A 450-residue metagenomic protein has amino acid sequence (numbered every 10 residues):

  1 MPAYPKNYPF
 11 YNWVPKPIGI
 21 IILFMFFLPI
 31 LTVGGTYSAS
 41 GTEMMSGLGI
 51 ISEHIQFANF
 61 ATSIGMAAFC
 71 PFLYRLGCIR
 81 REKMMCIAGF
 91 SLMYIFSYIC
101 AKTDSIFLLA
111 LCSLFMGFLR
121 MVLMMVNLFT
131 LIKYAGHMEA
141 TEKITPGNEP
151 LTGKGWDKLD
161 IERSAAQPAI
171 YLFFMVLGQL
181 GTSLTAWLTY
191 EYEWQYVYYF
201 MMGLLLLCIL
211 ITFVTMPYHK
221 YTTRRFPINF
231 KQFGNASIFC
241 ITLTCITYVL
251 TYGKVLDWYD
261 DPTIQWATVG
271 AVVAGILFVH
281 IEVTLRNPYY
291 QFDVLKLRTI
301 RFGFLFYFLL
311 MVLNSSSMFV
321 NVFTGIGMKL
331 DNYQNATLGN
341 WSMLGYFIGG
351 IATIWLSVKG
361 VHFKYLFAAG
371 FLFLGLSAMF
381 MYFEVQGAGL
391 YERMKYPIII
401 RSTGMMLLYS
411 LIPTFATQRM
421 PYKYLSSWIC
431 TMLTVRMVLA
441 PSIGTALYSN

Functional and structural regions predicted by a protein language model:
A3, W13-Y74, L123-M124, L128 (+2 more regions): Extracytoplasmic
P17-L31, S38-A39, Y289-S449: 12-transmembrane solute porter fold
G49, R81, C100-L108, L119 (+2 more regions): Helix-breaking motifs and short loop linkers at transmembrane-helix boundaries and internal kinks in secondary membrane
M84-I99, F107, Y365-F380: Structural signature of the two symmetry-related core transmembrane helices
F107-M116, E392-I400: Paired small-residue
V122-D157, L407-P421: Intracellular juxtamembrane helix-capping segments at the cytosolic ends of symmetry-related transmembrane helices
K143-S183, L433-T445: Glycine-rich segments within core transmembrane alpha-helices of 12-TM secondary carriers
Y190-L305: Hydrophobic transmembrane-helix bundles of small-molecule transporters
